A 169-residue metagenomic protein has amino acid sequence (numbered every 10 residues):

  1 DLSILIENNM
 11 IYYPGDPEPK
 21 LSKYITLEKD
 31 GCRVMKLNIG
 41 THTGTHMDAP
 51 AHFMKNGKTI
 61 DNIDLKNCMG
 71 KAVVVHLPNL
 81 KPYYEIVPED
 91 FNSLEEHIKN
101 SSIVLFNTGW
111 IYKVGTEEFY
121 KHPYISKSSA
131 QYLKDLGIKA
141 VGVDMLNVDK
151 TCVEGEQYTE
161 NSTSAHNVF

Functional and structural regions predicted by a protein language model:
D1-F169: Active-/binding-site microenvironments in catalytic and ligand-binding cores
